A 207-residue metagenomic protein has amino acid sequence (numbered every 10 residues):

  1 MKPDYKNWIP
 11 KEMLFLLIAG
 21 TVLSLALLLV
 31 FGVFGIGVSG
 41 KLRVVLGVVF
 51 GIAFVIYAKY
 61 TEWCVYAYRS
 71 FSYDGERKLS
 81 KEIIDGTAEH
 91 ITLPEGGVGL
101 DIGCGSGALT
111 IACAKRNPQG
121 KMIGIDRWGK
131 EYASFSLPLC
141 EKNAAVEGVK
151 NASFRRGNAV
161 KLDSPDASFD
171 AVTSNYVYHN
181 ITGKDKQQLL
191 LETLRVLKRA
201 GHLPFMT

Functional and structural regions predicted by a protein language model:
T61-I83: Class I SAM-dependent methyltransferase Rossmann-like catalytic core, especially the SAM/SAH-binding loop
K78-G96: Conserved alpha-helix/loop element of class I SAM-dependent methyltransferases that forms part of the SAM/SAH-binding
E95-G105, I123: Conserved class I S-adenosyl-L-methionine
S106-P118: Conserved SAM-binding loop of SAM-dependent methyltransferases across substrates and taxa, primarily the Class I
N117, I181-G183, L197-R199: Helix-to-beta-strand junctions that scaffold the AdoMet/dcAdoMet cofactor pocket in Class I SAM-dependent enzymes
V160-V172: A short acidic, Gly/Pro-enriched loop at the edge of an enzyme's catalytic core that lines a small-molecule cofactor
Q187-R199: A short glycine-rich, Lys/Arg-flanked "PGG" loop and its adjoining helix->strand segment in the class I
A200-T207: Conserved beta-strand signature within the Rossmann-like core of class I S-adenosyl-L-methionine
